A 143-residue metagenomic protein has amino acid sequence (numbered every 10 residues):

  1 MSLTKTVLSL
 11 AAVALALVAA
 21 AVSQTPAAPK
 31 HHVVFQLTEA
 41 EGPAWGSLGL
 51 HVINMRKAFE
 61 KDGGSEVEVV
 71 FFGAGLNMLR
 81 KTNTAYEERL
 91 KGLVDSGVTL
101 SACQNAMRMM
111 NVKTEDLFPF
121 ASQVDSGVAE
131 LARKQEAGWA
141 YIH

Functional and structural regions predicted by a protein language model:
M1-T6: Positively charged n-region of N-terminal signal peptides that target proteins for export
S9-V18: Bacterial N-terminal signal peptides
A21-H143: Secreted/extracellular ectodomain signature
